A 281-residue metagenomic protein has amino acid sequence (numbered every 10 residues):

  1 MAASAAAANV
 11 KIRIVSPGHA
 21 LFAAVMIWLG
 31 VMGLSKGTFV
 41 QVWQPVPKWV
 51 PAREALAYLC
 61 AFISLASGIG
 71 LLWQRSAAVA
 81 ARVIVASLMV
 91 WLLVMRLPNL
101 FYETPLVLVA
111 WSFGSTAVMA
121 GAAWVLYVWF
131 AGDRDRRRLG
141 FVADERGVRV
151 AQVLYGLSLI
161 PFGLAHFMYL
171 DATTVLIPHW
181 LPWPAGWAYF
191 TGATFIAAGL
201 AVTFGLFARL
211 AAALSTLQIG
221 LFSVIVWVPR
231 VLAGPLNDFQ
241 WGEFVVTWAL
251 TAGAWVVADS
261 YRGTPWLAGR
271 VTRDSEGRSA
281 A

Functional and structural regions predicted by a protein language model:
M1-T38, E54-A66, G70-M168, W187-A193 (+2 more regions): Extended, low-polarity transmembrane helix blocks
K36-W49, G140, M168-G186: Membrane-interface interhelical connector segments
